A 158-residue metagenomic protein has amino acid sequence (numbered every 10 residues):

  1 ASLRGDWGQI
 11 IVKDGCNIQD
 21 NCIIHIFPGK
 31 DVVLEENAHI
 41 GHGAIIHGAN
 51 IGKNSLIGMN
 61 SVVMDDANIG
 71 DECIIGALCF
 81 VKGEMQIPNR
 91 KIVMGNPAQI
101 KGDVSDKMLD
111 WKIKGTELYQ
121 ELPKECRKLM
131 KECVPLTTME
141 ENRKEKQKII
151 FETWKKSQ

Functional and structural regions predicted by a protein language model:
A1-I26: A positional/architectural concept
D6, D20-N21, D31-L34, G41-G43 (+1 more regions): Glycine-rich hexapeptide-repeat left-handed beta-helix
D14, L34-E36: Charge-dense, low-complexity polyampholytic segments
